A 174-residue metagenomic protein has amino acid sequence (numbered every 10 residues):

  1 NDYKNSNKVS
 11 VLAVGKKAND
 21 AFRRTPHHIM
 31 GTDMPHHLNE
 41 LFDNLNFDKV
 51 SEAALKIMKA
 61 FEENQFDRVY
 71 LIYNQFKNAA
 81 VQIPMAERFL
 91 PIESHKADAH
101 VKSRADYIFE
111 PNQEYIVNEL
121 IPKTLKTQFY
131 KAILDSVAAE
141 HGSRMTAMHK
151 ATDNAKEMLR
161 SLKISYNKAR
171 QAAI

Functional and structural regions predicted by a protein language model:
N1-I174: C-terminal beta-strand-loop-alpha-helix "lid" module of Rossmann-like NAD(P)-dependent dehydrogenases
